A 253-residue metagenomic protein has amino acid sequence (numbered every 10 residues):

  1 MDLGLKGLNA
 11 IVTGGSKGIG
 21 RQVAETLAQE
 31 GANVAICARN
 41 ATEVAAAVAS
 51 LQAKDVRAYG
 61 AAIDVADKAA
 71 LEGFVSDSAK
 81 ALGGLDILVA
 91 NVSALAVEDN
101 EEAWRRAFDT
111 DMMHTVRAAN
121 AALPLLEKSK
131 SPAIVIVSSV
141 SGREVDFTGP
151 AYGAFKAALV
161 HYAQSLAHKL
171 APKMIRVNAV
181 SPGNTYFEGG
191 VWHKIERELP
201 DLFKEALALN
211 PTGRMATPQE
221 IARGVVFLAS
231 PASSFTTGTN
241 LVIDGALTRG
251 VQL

Functional and structural regions predicted by a protein language model:
G14-G18: Conserved glycine-rich cofactor-binding loop
A49, A53, P172, G183-L209 (+1 more regions): A glycine/serine/threonine-rich, flexible loop-to-helix segment that serves as the NAD(P) cofactor-binding "lid"
A119, F155, A163: Active-site helix of classical SDR
P124, H168-P172, S234: Alpha-helical segment proximal to the catalytic Tyr-Lys
S131, A171, R176, T236-G238: Short, small/polar-rich loop/turn modules that mediate ligand/substrate recognition or access, typified
S139: Residue(s) in the substrate-gating loop at a strand-loop-helix junction that position the organic substrate next
V225-V226, T237-L253: Short C-terminal tail/terminal secondary-structure segment of NAD(P)H-dependent dehydrogenase/reductase domains
